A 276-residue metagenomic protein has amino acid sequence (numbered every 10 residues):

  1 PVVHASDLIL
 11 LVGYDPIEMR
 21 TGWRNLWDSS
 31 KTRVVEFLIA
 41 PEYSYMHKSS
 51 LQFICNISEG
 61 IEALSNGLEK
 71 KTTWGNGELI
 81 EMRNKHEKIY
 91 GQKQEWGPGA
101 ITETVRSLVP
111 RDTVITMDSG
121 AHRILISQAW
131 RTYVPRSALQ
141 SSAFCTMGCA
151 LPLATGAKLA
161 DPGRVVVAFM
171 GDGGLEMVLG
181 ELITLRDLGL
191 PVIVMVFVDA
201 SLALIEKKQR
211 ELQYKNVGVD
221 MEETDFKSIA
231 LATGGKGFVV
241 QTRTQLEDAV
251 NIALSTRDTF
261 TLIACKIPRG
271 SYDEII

Functional and structural regions predicted by a protein language model:
P1-L79: Glycine-rich, acidic loop regions that bind phosphate or pyrophosphate groups
V3-A5, S44-Y45, I54, I61 (+2 more regions): Thiamine diphosphate
D7, T104-T113, A230-K236: A structural motif corresponding to the C-terminal end of an alpha-helix and its immediate exit/capping segment
L11, E36, I115-M117, A168 (+1 more regions): Structural beta-sheet core signal
G13-D15, L38-A40, G120, G174 (+1 more regions): Anionic group-transfer/hydrolysis microenvironments
I17, E95-P98, G174-M177: Active-site glycine- and acidic-residue-rich loops that bind and position anionic ligands or nucleotide-like cofactors
S29, E69, P110, D161 (+1 more regions): Short conserved AdoMet
I80-A157, G163: Active-site diphosphate/adenylate-binding microenvironment
